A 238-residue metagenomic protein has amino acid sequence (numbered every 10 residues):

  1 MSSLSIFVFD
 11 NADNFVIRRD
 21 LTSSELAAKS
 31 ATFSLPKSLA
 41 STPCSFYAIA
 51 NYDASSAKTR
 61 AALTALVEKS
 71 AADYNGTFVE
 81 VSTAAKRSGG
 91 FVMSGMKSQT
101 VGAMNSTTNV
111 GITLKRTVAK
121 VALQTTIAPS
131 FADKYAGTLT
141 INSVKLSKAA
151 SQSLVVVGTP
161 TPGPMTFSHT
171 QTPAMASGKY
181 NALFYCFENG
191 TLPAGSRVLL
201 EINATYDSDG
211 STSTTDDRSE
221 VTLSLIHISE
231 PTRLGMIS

Functional and structural regions predicted by a protein language model:
S2-A65, K120, Q124, A128-L225 (+3 more regions): Tryptophan-paired
K69-R116, T126, L223-L225, S229 (+2 more regions): Extracellular beta-sheet/turn segments enriched in Thr/Pro/Gly and aliphatic residues
